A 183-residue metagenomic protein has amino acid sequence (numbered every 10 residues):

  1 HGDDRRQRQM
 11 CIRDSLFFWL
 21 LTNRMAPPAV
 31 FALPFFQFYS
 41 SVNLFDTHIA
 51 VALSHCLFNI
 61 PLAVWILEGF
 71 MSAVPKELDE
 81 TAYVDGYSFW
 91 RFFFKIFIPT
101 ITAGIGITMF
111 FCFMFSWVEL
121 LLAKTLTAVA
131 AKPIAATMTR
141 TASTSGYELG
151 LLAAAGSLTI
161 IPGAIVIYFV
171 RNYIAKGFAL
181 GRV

Functional and structural regions predicted by a protein language model:
H1-I12: Single conserved hydrophobic/aromatic residue that forms the stacking wall/gate of nucleotide- or nucleobase-binding
W19-A32, F36, L44-E68, S72 (+3 more regions): Faces of alpha-helical transmembrane segments in polytopic inner-membrane proteins
L21, Q37-S40, E80-V84, R140: Short amphipathic alpha-helical coupling elements at transmembrane boundaries
Y39, S116-A164, Y168-V170, K176: Interhelical loop and adjacent transmembrane-helix boundary motif in polytopic membrane transport permeases
S54, D79-E80: Short alpha-helical segment that forms part of, or immediately flanks, the ligand-binding pocket in carbohydrate-active
E77-L78, Y87, R91, N172-V183: Short cytosolic juxtamembrane segments of multi-pass membrane proteins
D85-G86, P99: Glycine/proline-centered hinge or cleavage motifs at structural transition points of membrane proteins
